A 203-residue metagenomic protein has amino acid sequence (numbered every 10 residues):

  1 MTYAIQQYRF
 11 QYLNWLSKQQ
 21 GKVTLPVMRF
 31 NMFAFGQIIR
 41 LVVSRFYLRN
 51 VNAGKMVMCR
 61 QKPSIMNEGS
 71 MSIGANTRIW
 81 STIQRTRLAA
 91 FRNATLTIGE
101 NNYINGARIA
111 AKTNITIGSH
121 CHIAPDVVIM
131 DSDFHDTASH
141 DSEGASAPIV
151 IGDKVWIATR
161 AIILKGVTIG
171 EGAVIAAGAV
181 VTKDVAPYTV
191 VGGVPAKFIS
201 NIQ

Functional and structural regions predicted by a protein language model:
M1-M130, G152-K154, E171, P187 (+1 more regions): Domain-scale signature associated with acetyltransferase and cell-envelope carbohydrate enzymes
I123-Q203: Glycine-rich hexapeptide-repeat left-handed beta-helix
